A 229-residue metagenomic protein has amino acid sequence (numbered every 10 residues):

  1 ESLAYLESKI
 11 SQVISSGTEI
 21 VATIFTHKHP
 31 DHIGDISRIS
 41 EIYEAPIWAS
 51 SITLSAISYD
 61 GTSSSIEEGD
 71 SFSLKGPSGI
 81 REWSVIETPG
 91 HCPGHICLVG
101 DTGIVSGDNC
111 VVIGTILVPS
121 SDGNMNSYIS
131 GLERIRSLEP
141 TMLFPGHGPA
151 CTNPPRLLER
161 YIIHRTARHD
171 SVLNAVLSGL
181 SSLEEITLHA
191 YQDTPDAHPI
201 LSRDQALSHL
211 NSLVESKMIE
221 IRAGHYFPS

Functional and structural regions predicted by a protein language model:
S2-R81: Active-site HxH/HxHxD metal-binding segment of metal-dependent hydrolases
L6, H147, V172, L213: Residue-level signal for inorganic ion chemistry
L6, I33, Y128, L132 (+1 more regions): Aromatic/hydrophobic pocket-lining residues that form the small-molecule binding cavity in soluble enzyme cores
I24-T26, T88, L213: Conserved S/T- and glycine-rich ATP-binding loop of Class I adenylate-forming
E44-S51, V105-D108, H198: Short hydrophobic/aromatic-enriched beta-strand-loop microsegments
S71, S78-S171: Metallo-beta-lactamase
N174-S229: C-terminal regulatory/interaction regions
